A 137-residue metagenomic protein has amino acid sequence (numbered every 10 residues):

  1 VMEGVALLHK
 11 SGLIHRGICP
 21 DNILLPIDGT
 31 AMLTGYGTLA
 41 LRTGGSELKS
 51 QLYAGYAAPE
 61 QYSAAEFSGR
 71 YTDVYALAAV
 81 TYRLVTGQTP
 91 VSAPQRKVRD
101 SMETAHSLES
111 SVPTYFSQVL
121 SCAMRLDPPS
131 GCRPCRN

Functional and structural regions predicted by a protein language model:
V1-L13: Protein kinase catalytic-loop region centered on the HRD/HxD motif
R16: Residue immediately N-terminal to the catalytic "proton-acceptor" Asp in the protein kinase catalytic loop
N22-G35: Conserved protein kinase catalytic/activation segment
T38-L39: Activation segment
S46-G55: Activation loop
G55-N137: C-terminal lobe helix-coil module of Hanks-type protein kinase domains
